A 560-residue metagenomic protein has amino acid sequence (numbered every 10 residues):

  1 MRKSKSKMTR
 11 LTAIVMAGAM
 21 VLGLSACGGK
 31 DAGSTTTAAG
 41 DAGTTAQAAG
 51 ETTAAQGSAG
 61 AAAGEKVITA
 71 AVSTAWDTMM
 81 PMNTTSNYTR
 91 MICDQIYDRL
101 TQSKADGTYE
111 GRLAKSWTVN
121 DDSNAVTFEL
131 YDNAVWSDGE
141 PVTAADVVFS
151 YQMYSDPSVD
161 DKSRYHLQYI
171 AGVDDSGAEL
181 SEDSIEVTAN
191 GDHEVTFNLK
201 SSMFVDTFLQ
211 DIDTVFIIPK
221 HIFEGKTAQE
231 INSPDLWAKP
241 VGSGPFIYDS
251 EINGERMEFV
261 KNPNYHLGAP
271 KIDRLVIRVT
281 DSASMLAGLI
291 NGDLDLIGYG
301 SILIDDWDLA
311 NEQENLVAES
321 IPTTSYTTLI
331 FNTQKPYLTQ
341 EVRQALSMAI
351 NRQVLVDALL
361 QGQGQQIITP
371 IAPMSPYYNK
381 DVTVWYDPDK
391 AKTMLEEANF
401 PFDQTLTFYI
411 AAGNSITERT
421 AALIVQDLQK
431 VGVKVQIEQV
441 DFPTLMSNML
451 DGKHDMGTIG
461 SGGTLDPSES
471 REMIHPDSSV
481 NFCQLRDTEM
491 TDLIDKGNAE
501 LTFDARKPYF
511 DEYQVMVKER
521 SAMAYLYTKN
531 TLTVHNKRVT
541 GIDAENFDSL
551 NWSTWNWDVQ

Functional and structural regions predicted by a protein language model:
A71-D121, Q152, V241-G242: N-terminal lobe/hinge region of extracytoplasmic solute-binding protein
V72-M91, L113, E140, S202 (+3 more regions): A structural "hinge/loop" feature
K115-D161: Aromatic- and charge-enriched surface segment that lines or borders ligand/interaction sites
L167-E224: Surface-exposed binding/hinge segments that line and control ligand-binding clefts or catalytic entry sites
M203, I212-A269, R274, D389: Gly/Pro-rich hinge or "lid" segments in bacterial periplasmic/extracellular proteins
P234, N262-W307: Ligand-site clamp/hinge motif
L338-Q426, K430-V431, Q436, E512: Append "and occasionally in soluble cytosolic enzymes with long acidic Gly/Pro-rich linkers
A349-Y377, I416-L423, M446-Q560: Detector for C-terminal structural segments
